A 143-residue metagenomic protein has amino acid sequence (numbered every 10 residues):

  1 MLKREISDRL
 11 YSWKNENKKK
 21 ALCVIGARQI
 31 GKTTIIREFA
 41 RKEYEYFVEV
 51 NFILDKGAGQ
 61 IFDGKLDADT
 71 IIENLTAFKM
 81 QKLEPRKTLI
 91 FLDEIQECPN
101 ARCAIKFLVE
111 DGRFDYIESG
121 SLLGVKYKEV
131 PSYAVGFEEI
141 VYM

Functional and structural regions predicted by a protein language model:
M1-M143: Phosphate-binding site recognition
